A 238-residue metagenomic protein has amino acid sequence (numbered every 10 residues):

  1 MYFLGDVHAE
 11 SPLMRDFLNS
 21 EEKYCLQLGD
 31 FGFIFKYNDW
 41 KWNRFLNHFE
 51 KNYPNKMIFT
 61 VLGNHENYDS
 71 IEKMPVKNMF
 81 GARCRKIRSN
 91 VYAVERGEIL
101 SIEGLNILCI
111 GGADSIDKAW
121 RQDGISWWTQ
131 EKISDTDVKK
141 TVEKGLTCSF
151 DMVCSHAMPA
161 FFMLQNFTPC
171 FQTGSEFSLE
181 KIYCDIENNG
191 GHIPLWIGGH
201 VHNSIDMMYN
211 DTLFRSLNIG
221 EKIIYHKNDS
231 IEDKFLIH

Functional and structural regions predicted by a protein language model:
M1-Y2, E98-C109, M152, M208-F214: Beta-strand-turn-beta hairpins that frame and shape the catalytic cleft of phosphate-ester-processing enzymes
F3, C25-L28, M152-H156, I197: Structural motif
L4, A9-I102, Q172-T173, L217: Core catalytic region of metal-dependent phosphoesterases/phosphodiesterases, especially metallo-beta-lactamase-like
H8-M14, G32-K36, L62-E72, I99-L100 (+4 more regions): Active-site environment of divalent metal-dependent phosphoester hydrolases
D39-N47, D135-T141, T173-K181: Well-ordered, non-membrane alpha-helical segments in soluble/globular domains
M57-V61, R85-S89, F161-L236: Conserved beta-sheet core of the metallophosphoesterase superfamily
E103-G174: Active-site-proximal loop/helix segment associated with metal-binding centers of metalloenzymes
